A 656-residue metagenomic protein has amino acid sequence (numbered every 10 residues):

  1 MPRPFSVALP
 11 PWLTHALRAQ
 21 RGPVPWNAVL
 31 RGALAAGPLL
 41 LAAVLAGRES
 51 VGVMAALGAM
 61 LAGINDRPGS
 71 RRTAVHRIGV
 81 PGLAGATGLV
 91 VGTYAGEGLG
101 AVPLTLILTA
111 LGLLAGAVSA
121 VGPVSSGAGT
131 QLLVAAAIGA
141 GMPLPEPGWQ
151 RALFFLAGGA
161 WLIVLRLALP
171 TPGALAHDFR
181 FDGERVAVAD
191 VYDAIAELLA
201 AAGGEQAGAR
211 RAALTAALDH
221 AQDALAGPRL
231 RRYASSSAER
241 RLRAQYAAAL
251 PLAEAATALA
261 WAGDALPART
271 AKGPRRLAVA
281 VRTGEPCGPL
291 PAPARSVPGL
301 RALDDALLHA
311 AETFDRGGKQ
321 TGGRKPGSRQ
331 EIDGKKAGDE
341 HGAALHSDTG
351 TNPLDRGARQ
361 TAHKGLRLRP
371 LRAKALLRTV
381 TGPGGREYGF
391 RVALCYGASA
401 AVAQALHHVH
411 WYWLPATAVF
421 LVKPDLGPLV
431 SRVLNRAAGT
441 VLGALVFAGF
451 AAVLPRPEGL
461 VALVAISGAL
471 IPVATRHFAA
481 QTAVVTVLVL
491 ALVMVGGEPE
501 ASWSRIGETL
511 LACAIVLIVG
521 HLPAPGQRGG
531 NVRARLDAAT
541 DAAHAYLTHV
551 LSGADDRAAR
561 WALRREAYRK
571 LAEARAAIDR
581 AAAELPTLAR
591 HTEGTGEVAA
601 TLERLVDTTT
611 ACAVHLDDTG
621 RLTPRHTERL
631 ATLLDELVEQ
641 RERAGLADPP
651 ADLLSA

Functional and structural regions predicted by a protein language model:
M1-L132, A136-I163, S296-K325, R329 (+11 more regions): Alpha-helical transmembrane segments and their membrane-interface boundaries that form or gate the permeation pathway
M1-L30, L34-G37, L162, R166-V409 (+1 more regions): Cytosolic regulatory and coupling regions of membrane transport/channel systems
